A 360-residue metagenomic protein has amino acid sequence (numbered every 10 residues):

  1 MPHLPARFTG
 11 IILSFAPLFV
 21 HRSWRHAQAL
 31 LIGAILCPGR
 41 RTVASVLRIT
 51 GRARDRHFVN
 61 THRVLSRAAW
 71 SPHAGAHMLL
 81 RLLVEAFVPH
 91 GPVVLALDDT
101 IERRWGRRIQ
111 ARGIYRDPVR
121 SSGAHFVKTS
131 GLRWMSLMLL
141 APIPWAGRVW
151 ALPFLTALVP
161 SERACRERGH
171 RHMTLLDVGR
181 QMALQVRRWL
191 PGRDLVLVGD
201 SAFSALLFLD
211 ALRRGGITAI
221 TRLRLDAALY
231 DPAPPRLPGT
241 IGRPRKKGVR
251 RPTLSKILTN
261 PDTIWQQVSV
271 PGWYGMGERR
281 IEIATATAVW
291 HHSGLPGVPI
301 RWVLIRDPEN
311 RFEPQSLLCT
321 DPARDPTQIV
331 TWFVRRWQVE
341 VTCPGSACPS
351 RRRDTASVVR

Functional and structural regions predicted by a protein language model:
M1-F15, S23, T50, G91 (+2 more regions): Single, function-defining residue in the core of a domain
M1-R63: Gly/serine-rich nucleotide phosphate-binding loop at the start of the catalytic core of nucleotide/ADP-ribose-handling
F19-H26, A124-S130, A356-R360: Structural motif
H26, P38-T42, R56-N60, W70-L79 (+5 more regions): Generic alpha-helix structural propensity
L31-A34, V64-L65, L195-A202: Conserved short loop/turn motifs at secondary-structure junctions
I35, T50, V64-H73, S122 (+2 more regions): Short secondary-structure transition/capping motifs
T42-H57, M138, A146, W150-V159: Glycine/proline-rich, flexible active-site/cofactor-binding loop segments that harbor closely spaced acidic
R67-A157, T285-T287: Active-site-proximal, Lys/Arg-enriched surface segment that forms a nucleic-acid-binding/basic interface patch
